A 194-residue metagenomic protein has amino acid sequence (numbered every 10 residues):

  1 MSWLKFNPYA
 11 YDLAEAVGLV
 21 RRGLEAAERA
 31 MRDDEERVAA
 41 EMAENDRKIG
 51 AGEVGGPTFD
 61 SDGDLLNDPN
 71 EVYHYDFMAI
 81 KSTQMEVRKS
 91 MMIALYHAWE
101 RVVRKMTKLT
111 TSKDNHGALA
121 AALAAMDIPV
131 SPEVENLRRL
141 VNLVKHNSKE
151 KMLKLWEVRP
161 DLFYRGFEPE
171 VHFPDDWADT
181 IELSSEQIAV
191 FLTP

Functional and structural regions predicted by a protein language model:
M1-E86, I128, P132, R139 (+1 more regions): Extended intrinsically disordered or low-complexity regions, especially N/C-terminal cytosolic tails and loops, rather
R29, E100-T111, N142-W156: Charged/polar positions within long, soluble alpha-helices
D64-E71, T83-H116: Short, contiguous, well-structured surface segments enriched in hydrophobic/aromatic residues
K105-A120, S131-V134, E186-P194: Solvent-exposed, well-ordered amphipathic alpha-helical segments that flank/support binding or catalytic loops
L119-V158: Short, mixed-charge amphipathic alpha-helical segments
